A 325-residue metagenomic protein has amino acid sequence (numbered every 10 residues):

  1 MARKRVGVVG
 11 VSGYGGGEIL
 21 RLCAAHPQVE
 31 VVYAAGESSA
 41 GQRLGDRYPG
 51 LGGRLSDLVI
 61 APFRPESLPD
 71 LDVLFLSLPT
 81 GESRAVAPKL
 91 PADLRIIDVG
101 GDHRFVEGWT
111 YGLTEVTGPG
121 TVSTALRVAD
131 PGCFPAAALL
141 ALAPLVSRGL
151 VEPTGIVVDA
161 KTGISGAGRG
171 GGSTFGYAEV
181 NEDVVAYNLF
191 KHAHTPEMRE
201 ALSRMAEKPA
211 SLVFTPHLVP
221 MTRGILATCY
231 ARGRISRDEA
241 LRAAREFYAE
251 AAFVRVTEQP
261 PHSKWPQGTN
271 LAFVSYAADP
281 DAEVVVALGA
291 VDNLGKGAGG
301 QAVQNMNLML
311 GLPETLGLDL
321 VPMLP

Functional and structural regions predicted by a protein language model:
M1-E182, Y187-L189, E207, A277-P280 (+1 more regions): N-terminal Rossmann-like NAD(P) cofactor-binding subdomain of oxidoreductases, focused on the glycine-rich
R5-V8, A129, T228-Y230, A287-A290: Short glycine-rich or small-residue beta-strand-to-loop segments that form or flank ligand, phosphate, metal/Fe-S
Y14, C133-L140, L189-E197, E239 (+3 more regions): Conserved active-site and cofactor/substrate-binding residues in soluble primary-metabolism enzymes
E18, L22, L140, P144 (+5 more regions): Alpha-helical scaffold segments in soluble metabolic enzymes
L22, H26, R148, A201-M205 (+2 more regions): Change "in soluble alpha/beta enzymes" to "in soluble alpha/beta proteins
A125, E182-V184, G224-T228, V284-V286: Short, solvent-exposed beta-strand edge segments and adjacent coil->beta transition regions
F190-E258: C-terminal substrate-binding/catalytic lobe of Rossmann-fold NAD(P)-dependent dehydrogenases
Y230-P325: C-terminal active-site/capping subdomain that shapes the small-molecule cofactor and substrate pocket of enzyme
